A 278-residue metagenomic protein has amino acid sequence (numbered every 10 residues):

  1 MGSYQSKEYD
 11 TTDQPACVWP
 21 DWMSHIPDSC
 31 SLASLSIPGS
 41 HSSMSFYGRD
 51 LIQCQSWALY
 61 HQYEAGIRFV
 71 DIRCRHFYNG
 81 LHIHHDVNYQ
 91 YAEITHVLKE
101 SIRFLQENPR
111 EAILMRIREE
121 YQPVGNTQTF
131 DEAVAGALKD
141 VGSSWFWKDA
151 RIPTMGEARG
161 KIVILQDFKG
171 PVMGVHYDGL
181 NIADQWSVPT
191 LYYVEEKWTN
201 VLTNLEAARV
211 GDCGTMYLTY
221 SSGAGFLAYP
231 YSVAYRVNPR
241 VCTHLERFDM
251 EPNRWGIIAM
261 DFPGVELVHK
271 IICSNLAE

Functional and structural regions predicted by a protein language model:
M1-F69, Y78-E107, A112, I162 (+2 more regions): Long, acidic (Asp/Glu-rich), low-complexity accessory segments flanking structured domains
M44-Y47, H84-Y89, Y121, L180-V194: Surface-exposed cleft-lining segments at the edges of enzyme active sites
R73: A motif-centric signal for short, conserved binding hotspots located in accessible loops or intrinsically disordered
H76, E119-Y121, F168-G170: Active-site-proximal loop/turn and secondary-structure-junction residues that shape catalytic pockets, frequently
E93-V97, A135-A150: Acidic, His- and aromatic-enriched active-site or binding-groove loops in soluble protein domains that engage sugars
N108-V124: Active-site groove signature of glycoside hydrolases
D149-R159, V163-K169: A substrate-binding/cap region within the structured catalytic cores of diverse enzymes
G170-L227: Acidic, glycine-rich loop-and-strand cores that form catalytic or ligand-binding grooves in diverse globular domains
